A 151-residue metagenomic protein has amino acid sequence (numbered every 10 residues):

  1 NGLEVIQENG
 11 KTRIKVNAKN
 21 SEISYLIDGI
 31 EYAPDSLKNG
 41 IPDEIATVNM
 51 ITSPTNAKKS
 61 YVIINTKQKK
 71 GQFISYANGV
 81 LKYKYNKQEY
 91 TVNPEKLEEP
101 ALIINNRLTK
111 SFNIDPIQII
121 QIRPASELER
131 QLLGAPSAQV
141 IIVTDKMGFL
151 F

Functional and structural regions predicted by a protein language model:
N1-F151: Short, small/polar-rich motifs associated with maturation and membrane association, primarily at protein termini
